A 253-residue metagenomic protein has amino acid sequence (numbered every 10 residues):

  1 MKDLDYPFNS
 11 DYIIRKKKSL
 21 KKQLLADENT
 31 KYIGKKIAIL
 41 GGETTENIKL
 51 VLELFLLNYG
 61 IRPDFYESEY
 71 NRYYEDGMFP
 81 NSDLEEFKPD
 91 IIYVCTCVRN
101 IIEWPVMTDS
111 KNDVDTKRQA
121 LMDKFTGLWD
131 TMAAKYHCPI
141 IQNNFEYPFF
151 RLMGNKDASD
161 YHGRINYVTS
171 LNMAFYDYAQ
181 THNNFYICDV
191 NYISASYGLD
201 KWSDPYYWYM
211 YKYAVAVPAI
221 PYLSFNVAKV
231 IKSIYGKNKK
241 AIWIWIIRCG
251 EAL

Functional and structural regions predicted by a protein language model:
M1-L253: Extracellular glycan-modifying ectodomains
